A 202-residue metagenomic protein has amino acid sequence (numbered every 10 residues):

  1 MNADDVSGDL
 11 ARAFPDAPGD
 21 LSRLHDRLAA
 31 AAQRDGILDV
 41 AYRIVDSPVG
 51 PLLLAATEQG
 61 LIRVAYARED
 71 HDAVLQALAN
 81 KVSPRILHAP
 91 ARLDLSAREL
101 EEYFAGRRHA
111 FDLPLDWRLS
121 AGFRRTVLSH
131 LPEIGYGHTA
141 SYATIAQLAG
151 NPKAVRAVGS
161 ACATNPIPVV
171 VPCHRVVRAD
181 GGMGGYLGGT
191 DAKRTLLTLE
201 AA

Functional and structural regions predicted by a protein language model:
M1-P152, A201-A202: Basic nucleic-acid-binding alpha-helical/helix-turn surface characteristic of O6-alkylguanine DNA
N151-T195: Short glycine/serine-rich loop segments
A192, E200-A201: Glycine-biased, small-residue-rich flexible motifs in mid-sequence functional cores and linkers
